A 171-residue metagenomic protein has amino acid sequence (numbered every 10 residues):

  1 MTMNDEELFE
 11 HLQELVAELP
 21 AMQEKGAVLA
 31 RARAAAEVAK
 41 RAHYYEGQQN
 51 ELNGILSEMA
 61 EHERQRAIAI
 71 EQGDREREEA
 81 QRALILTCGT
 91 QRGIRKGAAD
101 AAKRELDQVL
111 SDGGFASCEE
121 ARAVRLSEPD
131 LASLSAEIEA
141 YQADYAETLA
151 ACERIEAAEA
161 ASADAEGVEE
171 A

Functional and structural regions predicted by a protein language model:
M1-A171: Extended, charged heptad-repeat coiled-coil rod domains that mediate dimerization and scaffolding in large chromosome
